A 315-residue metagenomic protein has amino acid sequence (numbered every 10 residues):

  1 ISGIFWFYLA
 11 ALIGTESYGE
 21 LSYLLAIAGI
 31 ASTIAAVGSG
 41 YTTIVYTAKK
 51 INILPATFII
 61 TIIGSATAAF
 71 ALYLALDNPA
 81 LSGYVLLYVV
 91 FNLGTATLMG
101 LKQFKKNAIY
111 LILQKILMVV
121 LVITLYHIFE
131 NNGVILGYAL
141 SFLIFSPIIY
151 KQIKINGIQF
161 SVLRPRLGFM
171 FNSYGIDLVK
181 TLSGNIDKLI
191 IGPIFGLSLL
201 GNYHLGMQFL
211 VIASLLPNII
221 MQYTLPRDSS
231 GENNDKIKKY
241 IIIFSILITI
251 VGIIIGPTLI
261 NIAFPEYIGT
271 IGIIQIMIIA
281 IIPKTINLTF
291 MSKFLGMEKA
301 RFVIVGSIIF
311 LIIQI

Functional and structural regions predicted by a protein language model:
I1, N78-S82, K105-I112, V162-I194 (+5 more regions): Hydrophobic faces of transmembrane alpha-helices in multi-pass small-molecule transporters and flippases across diverse
I1, Y23-D77, S230-G252, G306: Membrane-water interface segments that mark the loop-to-transmembrane alpha-helix transition
I1-V37, F171-S198, I315: Signature of the first transmembrane helix
W6-F7, S32-I51, L210-E232, K293-G296: Helix-loop junctions and terminal segments of transmembrane helices in multi-pass membrane transport/translocation
A10, G64-S82, T249-I271: Short membrane-interface helical motifs at transmembrane helix boundaries in multi-pass membrane transporters
L12-T15, G100-L101, I128, I194-L197 (+2 more regions): Helix-loop interface residues and adjacent transmembrane-helix termini in multi-pass membrane transporters, primarily
L25-T33, Y203, M207-N218, Q222 (+2 more regions): Transmembrane helix-bundle signature of multi-pass secondary active exporters and lipid flippases
I59-G175, I279, P283-I286, M291-S292 (+1 more regions): Hydrophobic transmembrane helix module of multi-pass membrane transport proteins
